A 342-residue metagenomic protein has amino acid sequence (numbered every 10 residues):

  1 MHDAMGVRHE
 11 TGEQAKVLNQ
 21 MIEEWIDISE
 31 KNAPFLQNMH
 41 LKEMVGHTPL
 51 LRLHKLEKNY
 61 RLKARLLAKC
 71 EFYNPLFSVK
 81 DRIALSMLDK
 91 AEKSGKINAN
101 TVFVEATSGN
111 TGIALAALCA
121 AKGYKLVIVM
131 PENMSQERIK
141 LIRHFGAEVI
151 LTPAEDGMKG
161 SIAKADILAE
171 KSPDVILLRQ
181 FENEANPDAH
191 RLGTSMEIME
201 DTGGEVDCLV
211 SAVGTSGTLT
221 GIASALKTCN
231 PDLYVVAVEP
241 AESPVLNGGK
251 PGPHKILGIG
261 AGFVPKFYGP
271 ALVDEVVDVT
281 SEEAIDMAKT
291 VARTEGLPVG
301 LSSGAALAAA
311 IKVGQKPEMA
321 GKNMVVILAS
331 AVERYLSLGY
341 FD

Functional and structural regions predicted by a protein language model:
M1-E43: Membrane-embedded catalytic cores of phosphoryl/pyrophosphoryl-handling enzymes
L41-D342: PLP-dependent amino-acid enzyme catalytic core
